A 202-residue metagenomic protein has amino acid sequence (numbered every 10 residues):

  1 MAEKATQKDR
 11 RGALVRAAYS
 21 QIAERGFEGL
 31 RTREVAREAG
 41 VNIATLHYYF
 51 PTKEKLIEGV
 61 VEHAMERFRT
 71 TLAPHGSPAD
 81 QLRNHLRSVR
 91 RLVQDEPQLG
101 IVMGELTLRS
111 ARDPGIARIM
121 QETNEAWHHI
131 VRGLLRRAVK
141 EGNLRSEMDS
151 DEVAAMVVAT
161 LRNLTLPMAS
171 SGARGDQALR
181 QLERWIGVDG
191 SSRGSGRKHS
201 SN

Functional and structural regions predicted by a protein language model:
Q7-Y19, V35, V60-A64, F68 (+1 more regions): Generic hydrophobic, amphipathic alpha-helix propensity
R10, K53, V60, A64 (+4 more regions): Hydrophobic/aromatic residues within well-ordered alpha-helical segments
A13, A17-R25, R67-T71, V102 (+2 more regions): Solvent-exposed, amphipathic alpha-helical segments
A13, Q21-K55, G59: Helix-turn-helix
E24-R25, E96, E141: Short coil/turn segments at alpha/beta junctions that flank glycine-rich nucleotide-binding fingerprints
G59, T70-G100, S150-V157, D176-L179: Hydrophobic alpha-helical connector segments
Q94-R118: Amphipathic alpha-helical segments used for helix-helix packing
I116-Q121, E125, V139-D189, R193-N202: Hydrophobic/aromatic-rich alpha-helical bundle segments in the mid-to-C-terminal region
